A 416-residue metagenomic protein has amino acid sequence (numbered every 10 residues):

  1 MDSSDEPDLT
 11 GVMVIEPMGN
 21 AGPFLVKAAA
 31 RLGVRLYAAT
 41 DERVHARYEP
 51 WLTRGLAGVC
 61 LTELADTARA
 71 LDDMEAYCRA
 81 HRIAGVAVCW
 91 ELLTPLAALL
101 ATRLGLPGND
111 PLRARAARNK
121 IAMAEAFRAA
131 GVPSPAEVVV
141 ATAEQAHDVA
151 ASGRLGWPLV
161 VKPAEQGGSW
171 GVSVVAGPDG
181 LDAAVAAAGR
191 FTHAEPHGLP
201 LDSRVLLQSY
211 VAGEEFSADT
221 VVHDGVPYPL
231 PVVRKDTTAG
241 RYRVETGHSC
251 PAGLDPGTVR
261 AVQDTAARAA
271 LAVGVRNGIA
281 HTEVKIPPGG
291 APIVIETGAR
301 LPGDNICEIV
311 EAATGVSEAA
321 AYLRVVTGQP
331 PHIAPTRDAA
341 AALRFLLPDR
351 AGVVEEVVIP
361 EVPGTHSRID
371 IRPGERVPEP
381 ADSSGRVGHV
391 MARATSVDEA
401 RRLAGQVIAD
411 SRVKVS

Functional and structural regions predicted by a protein language model:
A39-A65, R376-E379: Short, glycine/polar-rich helix-capping loops at beta-to-alpha or helix-loop-helix junctions that flank or form
W51-V139, R386, E399: Conserved N-proximal alpha/beta basic substrate-recognition cap immediately N-terminal to, or forming the N-lobe
R103-S173, R190, A194-P196: A conserved helix-loop-beta module that forms one wall/lid of the active-site cleft in ATP-utilizing catalytic domains
A129, A146, L323-S416: Peripheral (often C-terminal) accessory segments that flank ATP-dependent C-N-forming ligase machineries
P133-P135, G156-V161, V175-A212, V244 (+2 more regions): Conserved ATP-binding module of the ATP-grasp superfamily
V140, V172-G177, V221-H223, P287: Short beta-strand-to-turn element immediately C-terminal to the catalytic PLP-Schiff-base lysine in fold type I
V185-T237, L254-G257, A261-D264, H281 (+3 more regions): Phosphate-binding site of ATP-dependent enzymes
R260-T282, P288, G298-A351: Active-site "cap" helix and flanking loop/linker of ATP-utilizing ligase/carboxylase catalytic domains
